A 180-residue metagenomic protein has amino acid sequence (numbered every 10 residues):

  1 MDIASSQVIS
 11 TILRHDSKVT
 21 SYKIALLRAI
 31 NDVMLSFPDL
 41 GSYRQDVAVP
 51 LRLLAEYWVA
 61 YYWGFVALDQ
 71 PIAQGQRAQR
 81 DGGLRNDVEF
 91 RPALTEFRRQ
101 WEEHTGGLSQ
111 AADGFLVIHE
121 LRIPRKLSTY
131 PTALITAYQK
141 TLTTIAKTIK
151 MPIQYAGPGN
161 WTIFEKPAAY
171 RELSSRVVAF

Functional and structural regions predicted by a protein language model:
M1-F180: Mixed-charge, low-complexity interaction segments
